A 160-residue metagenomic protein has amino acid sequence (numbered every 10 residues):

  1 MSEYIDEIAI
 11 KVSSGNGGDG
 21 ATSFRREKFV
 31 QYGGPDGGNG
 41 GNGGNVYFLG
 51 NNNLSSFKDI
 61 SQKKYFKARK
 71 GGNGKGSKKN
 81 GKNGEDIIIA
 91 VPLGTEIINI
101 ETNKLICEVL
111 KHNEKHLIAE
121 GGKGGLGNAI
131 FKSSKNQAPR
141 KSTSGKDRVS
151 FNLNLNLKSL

Functional and structural regions predicted by a protein language model:
M1-L160: Conserved P-loop NTPase architecture
